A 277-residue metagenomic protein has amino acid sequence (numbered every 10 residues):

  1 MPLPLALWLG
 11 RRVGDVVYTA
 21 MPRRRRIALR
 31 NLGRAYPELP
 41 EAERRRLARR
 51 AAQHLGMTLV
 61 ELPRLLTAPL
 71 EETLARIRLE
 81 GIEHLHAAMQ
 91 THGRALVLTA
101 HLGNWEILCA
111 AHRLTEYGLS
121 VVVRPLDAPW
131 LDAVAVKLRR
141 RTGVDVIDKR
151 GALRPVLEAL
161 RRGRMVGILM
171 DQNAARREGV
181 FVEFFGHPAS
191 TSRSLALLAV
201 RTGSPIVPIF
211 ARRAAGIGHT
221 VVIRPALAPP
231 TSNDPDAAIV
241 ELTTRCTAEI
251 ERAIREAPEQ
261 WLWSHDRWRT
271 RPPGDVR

Functional and structural regions predicted by a protein language model:
M1-T99, A133-K137, G143, A214: Membrane-anchoring hydrophobic helices of lipid-metabolizing enzymes
L3-L9, V60-L62, A110-R113, P129-A133 (+2 more regions): Short amphipathic alpha-helical segments, especially helix-boundary/capping motifs
P4, R94-A95, G118, M165-V166 (+1 more regions): A general structural signal for well-ordered secondary-structure junctions
R11-G14, A20, R24, E38-A52 (+3 more regions): Non-catalytic C-terminal accessory region of glycerolipid acyltransferases and related lyso-lipid remodeling enzymes
A75-L79, A128, V146-K149, P188-A189 (+1 more regions): A conditional alpha-helix N-cap/helix-loop micro-motif detector
L85-H86, C109, A135-V136, V156-L157 (+1 more regions): Short amphipathic alpha-helical segments and helix-helix/interface helices
T91-R150, R162, N173-E183: Catalytic core of membrane glycerolipid acyltransferases/transacylases, capturing the structured, soluble-facing
